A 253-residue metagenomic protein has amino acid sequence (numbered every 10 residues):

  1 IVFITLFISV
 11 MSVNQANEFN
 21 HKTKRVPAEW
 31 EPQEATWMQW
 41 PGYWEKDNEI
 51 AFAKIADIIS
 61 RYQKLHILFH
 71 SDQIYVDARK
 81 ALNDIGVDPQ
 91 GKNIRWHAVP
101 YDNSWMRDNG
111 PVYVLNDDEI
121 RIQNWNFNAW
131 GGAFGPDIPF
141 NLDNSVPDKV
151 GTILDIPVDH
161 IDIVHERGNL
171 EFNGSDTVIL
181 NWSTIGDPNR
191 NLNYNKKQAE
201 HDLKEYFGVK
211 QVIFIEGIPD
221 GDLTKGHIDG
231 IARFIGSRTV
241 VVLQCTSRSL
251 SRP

Functional and structural regions predicted by a protein language model:
V2-S9: Bacterial N-terminal signal peptides
V10-A16: N-terminal signal peptide
N17-P253: The feature marks the mature, well-folded catalytic cores of soluble enzymes
